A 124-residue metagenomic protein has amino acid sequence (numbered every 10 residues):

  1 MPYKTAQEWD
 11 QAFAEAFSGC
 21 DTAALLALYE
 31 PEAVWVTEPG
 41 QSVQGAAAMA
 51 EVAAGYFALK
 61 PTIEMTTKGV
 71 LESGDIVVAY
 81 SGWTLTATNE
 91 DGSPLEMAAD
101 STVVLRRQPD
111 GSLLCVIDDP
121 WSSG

Functional and structural regions predicted by a protein language model:
M1-A24, V34-G124: A beta-strand edge to alpha-helix "cap/lid" segment located at domain peripheries
